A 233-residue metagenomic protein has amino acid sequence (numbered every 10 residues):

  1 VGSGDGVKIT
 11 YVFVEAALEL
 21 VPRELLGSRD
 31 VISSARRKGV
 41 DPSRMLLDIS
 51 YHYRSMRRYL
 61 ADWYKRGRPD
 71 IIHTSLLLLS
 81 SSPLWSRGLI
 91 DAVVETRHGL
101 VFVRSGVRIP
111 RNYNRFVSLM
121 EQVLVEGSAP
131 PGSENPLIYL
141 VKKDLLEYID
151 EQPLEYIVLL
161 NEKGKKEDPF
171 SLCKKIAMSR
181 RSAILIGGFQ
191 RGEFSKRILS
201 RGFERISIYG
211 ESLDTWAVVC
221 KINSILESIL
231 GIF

Functional and structural regions predicted by a protein language model:
G4-K163, E227-G231: RNA substrate-binding interface of SAM-dependent RNA methyltransferases
E19-V21, V101, K166-D168, G192-F194 (+1 more regions): Eukaryotic short linear interaction motifs
E24-L26, S171-L172, R197-L199: Short coil/turn segments at secondary-structure boundaries
L154-E155, R180, R201-F203: Short, well-ordered alpha-helix to beta-strand connector turns
N161-F170, R180-E193: Long, charge-patterned amphipathic alpha-helical coiled-coil/hairpin "stalk" segments used as oligomerization
E167, S171, S207-G210: Adenosine-cofactor binding site in Rossmann-like domains, unifying the SAM/SAH pocket of S-adenosylmethionine-dependent
K174-A177, A217: RNase H-like, Mg2+-dependent phosphodiesterase core, and more generally RNA phosphate-backbone-engaging helix-loop
Q190-F233: Structured adenosyl-cofactor binding patch, chiefly the S-adenosyl-L-methionine
